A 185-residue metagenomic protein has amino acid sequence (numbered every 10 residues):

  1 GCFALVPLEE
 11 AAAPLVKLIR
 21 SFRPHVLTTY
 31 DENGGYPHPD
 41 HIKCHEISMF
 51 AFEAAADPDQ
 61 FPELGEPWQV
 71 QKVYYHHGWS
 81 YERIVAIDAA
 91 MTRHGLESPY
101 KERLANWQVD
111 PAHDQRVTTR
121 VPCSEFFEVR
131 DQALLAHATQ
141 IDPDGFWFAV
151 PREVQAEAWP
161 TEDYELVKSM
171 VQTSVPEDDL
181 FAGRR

Functional and structural regions predicted by a protein language model:
G1-C2: A charged helix-plus-loop insertion that forms the helical arch/lid used to bind and gate nucleic-acid substrates
L5-R185: Metal-dependent de-N-acetylase/amidase catalytic core
